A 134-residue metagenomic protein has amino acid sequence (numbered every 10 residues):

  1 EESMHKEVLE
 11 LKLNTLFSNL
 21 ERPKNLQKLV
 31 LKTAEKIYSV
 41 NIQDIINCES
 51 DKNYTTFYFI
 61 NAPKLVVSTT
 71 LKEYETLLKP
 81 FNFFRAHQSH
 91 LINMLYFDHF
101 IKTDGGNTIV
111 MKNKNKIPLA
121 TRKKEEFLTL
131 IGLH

Functional and structural regions predicted by a protein language model:
E2: A Lys-centered signature of the CheY-like receiver
H5-K112, P118: Conserved binding/recognition cores within well-folded domains
G132: Cytosolic nucleotide-binding catalytic cores of signal-transduction proteins
